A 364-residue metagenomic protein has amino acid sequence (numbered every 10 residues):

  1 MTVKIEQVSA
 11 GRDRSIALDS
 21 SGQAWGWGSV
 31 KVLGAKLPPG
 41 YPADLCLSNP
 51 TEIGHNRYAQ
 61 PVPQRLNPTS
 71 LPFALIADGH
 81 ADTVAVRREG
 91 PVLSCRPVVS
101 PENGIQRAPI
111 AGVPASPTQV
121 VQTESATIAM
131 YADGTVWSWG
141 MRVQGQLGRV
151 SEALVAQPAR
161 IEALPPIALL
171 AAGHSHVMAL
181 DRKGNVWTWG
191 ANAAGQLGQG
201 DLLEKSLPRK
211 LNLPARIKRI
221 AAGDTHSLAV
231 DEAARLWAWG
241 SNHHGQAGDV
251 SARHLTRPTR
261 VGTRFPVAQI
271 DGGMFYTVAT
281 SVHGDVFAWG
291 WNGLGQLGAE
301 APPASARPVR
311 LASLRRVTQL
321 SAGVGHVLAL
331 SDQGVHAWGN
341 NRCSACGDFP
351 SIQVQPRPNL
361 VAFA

Functional and structural regions predicted by a protein language model:
M1-A364: Eukaryote-biased RCC1-like beta-propeller repeat architecture
